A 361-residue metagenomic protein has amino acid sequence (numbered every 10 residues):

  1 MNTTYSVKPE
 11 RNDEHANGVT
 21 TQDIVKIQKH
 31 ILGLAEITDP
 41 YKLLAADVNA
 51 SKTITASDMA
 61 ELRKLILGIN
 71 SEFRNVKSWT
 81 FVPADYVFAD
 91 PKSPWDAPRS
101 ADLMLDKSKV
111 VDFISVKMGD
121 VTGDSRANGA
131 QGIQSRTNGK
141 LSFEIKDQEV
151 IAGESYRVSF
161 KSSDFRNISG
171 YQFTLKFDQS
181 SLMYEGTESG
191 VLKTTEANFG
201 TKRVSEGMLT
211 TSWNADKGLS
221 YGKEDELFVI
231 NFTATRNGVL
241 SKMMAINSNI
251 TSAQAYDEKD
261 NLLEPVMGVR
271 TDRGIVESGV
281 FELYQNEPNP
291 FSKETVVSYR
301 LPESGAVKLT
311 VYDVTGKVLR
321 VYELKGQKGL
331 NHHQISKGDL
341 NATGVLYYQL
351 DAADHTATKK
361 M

Functional and structural regions predicted by a protein language model:
N2-N12, L65, V307: A short, solvent-exposed beta-strand micro-motif common in secreted/extracellular proteins
T4, H15-A16, V25, A35-T38 (+3 more regions): Acidic, low-complexity intrinsically disordered segments
E10-G18, L43-T53: Short, recurring structural edge motifs at helix starts
I27, T55, L62, V121 (+10 more regions): Terminal processing/anchoring signals of secreted or surface-associated proteins and related intramolecular
E154-S163, G268-V311, E323, H332-K337: Glycine-centered coil/turn sites that cap beta-strands in beta-rich domains
S162-R166, L175-Q179, A234, S298-E303 (+3 more regions): Non-cytosolic beta-sheet module surface loops
P265, H355-K359: Extracellular and select intracellular beta-sandwich modules with Ser/Thr-enriched, small-residue motifs on
E323-D354: Short, surface-exposed loop/turn motifs with a glycine/proline- and acidic-biased composition
